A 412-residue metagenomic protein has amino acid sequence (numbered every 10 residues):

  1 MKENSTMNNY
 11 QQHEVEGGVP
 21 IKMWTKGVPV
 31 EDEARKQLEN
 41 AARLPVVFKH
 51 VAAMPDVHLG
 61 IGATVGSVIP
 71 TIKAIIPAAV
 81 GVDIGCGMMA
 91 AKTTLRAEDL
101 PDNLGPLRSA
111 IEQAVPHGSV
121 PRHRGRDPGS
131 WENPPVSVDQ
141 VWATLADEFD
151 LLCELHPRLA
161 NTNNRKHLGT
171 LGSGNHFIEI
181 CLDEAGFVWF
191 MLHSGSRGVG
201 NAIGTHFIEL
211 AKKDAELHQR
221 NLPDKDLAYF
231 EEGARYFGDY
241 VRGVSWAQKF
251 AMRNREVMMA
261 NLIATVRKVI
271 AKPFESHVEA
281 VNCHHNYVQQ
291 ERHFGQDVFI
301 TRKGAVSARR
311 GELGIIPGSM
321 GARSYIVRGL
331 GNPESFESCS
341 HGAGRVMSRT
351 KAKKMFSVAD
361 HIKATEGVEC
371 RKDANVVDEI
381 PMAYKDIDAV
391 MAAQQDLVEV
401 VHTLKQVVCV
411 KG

Functional and structural regions predicted by a protein language model:
T6-Q37, V46-V51, I61-V65, I75-P77 (+3 more regions): Domain-length cofactor-binding catalytic modules of enzymes
I61-M89: Active-site cofactor/substrate anionic-group-binding motifs, chiefly glycine- and Lys/Arg-rich phosphate-binding loops
I69, G125-G129, T205, E209: Short, well-ordered alpha-helices that flank and scaffold nucleotide-derived cofactor binding pockets
I72-K73, T94-R96, L330: Short loop segments at secondary-structure junctions
G87-R124, G129-W131: Compact, glycine/acidic-enriched structural inserts
